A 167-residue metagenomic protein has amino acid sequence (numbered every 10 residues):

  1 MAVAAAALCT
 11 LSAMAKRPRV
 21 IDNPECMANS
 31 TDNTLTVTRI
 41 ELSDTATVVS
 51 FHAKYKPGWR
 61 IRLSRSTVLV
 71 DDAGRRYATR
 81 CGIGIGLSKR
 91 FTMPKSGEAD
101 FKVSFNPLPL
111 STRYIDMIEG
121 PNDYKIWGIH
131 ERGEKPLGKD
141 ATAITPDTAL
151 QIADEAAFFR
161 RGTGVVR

Functional and structural regions predicted by a protein language model:
M1-R19: Bacterial Sec-dependent N-terminal signal peptides
R17-D44, G74-Y77, C81-I85: Low-complexity, acidic Ser/Thr/Pro/Gly-rich terminal tails and inter-domain linkers that flank the onset of structured
A46-Y55: Short, well-ordered beta-strand segments enriched in hydrophobic/aromatic residues
K54-P94: The feature marks short-to-medium sequence segments in extracytoplasmic or secretory-pathway proteins
R80-Y114: Short, solvent-exposed, Trp/other aromatic-anchored flexible loops in extracytoplasmic proteins
L108-I126: Short, surface-exposed ligand- or partner-binding patches at beta-edge/loop junctions that are enriched in aromatics
A143-V166: Short, non-transmembrane alpha-helical segments in secretory-pathway proteins
